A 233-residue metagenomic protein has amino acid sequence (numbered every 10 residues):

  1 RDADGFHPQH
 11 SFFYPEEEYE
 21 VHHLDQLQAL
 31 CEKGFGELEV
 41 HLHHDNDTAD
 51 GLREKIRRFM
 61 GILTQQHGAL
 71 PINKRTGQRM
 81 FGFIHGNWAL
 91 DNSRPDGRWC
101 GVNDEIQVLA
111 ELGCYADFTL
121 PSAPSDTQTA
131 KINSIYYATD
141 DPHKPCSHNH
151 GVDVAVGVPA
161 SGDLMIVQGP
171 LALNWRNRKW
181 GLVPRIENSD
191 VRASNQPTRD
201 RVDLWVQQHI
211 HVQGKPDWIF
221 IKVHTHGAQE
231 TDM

Functional and structural regions predicted by a protein language model:
R1-K33, R79-G82, E105-Q107, E111-L112: Active-site beta->alpha N-cap acidic-glycine motif
H7-Q9, G36-H41, R79-G86, I219-V223: Glycine-rich, often proline-containing surface loops adjacent to acidic residues and nearby aromatics that form
S11-L24, D45-E54, W88-C100, D126-T127 (+2 more regions): Acidic-and-aromatic substrate-binding clefts and catalytic sites of carbohydrate-active enzymes
F12-E16, V40-H44, H85-N87, F118-L120 (+2 more regions): A cross-domain feature marking catalytic cores of carbohydrate-active enzymes and several ubiquitous metabolic/repair
L24-Q28, I56-T64, I106, V206-H209: Generic structural signal for well-ordered alpha-helices, preferentially at hydrophobic/aromatic core positions
E32-Q66: Substrate-binding cleft of extracellular glycoside hydrolase catalytic domains
P71-I219: Active-site-adjacent pocket scaffolds in enzyme catalytic domains
F220-M233: Extended, histidine- and acidic-residue-enriched regions that form the cofactor-binding/catalytic faces
